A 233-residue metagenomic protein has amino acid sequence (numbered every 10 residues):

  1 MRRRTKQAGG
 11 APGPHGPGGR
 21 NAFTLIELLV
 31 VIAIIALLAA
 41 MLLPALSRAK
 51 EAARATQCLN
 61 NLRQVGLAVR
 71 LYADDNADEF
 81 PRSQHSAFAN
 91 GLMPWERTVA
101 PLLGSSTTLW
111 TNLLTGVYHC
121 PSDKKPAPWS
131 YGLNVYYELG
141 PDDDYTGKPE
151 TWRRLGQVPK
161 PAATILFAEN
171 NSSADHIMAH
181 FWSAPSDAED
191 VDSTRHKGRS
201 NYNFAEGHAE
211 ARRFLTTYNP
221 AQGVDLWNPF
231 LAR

Functional and structural regions predicted by a protein language model:
M1-L25: N-terminal leader/signal peptides at the extreme start of proteins
R3, A39, R63: Localized chelating/binding microdomains that coordinate divalent metal ions or stabilize phosphate-bearing
K6-G9, V31-L38, L43, L166 (+1 more regions): N-terminal cationic amphipathic segment used for targeting or macromolecule association
Q7-A8, L28, R97, L139: Intrinsic disorder/low-complexity segments enriched in polar/small residues
P12-H15, P44, A188: Short intrinsically disordered, low-complexity segments
G19-K50: N-terminal single-pass transmembrane signal-anchor helix
T56-R233: Short, well-structured segments within or immediately adjacent to enzyme catalytic domains that line ligand-binding
